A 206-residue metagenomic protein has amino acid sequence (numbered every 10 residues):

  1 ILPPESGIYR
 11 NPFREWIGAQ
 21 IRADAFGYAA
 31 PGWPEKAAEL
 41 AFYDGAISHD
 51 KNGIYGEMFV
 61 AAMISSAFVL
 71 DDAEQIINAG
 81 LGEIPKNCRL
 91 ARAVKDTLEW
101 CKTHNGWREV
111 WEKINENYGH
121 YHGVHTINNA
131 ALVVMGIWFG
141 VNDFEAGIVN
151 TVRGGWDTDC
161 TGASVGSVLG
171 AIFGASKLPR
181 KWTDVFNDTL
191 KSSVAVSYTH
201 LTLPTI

Functional and structural regions predicted by a protein language model:
I1-P3: Well-ordered mid-protein domain cores that form the structural environment of catalytic cofactors
E5-R14, A23-W33, F42-I47, A61-G155: Accessory "access/gating" subregions that flank catalytic or transport cores
I17-A19, G53-Y55: Hydrophobic, membrane-interfacing alpha helices
K36-D44, E57-M58, F186: Short, conserved phosphate-binding/catalytic loop or strand-edge motifs used in phosphoryl-/nucleotidyl-transfer
D50: Active-site pocket-shaping loop/turn-to-helix segments
G53-I54, G123, T158-G162: Alpha-helix N-cap/helix-initiation sites
I137-Y198: Catalytic phosphate/nucleotide-handling subdomain of diverse soluble enzymes
T199-T205: Conserved small/polar residues in nucleotide/adenosyl-binding loops
